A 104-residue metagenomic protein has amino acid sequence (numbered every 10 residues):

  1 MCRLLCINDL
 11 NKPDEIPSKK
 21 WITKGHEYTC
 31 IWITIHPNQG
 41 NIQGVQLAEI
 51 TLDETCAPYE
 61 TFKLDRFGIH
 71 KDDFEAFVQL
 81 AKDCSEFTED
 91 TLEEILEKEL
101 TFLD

Functional and structural regions predicted by a protein language model:
R3-H70: Basic/aromatic-rich interaction segments and small domains that mediate binding to polyanionic partners
E49-D104: Intrinsically disordered, low-complexity, charged/polar segments
